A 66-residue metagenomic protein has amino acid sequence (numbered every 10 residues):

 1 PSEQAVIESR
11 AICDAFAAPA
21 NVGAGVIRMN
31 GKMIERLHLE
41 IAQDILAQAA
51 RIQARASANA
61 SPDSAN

Functional and structural regions predicted by a protein language model:
P1-N66: Expand to "…catalyze enediolate/carbanion chemistry for C-C bond making/breaking, isomerization, decarboxylation
